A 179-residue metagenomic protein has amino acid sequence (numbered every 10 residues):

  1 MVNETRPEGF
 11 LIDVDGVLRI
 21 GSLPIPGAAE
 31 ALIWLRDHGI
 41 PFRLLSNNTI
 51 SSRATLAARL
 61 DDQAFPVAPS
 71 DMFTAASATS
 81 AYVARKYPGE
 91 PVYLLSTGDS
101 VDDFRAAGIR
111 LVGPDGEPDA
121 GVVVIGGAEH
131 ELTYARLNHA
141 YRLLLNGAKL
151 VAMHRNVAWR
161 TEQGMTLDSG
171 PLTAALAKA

Functional and structural regions predicted by a protein language model:
M1-A179: HAD-like aspartate-dependent phosphatase fold
